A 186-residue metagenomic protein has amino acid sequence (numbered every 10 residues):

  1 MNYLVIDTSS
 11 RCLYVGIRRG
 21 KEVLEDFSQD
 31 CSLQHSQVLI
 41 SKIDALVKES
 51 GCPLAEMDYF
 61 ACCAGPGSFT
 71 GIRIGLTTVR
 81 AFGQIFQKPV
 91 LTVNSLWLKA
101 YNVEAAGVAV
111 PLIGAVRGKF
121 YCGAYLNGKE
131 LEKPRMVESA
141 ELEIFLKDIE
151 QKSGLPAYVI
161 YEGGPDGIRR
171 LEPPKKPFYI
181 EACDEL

Functional and structural regions predicted by a protein language model:
M1-A64: N-terminal beta-alpha supersecondary unit
Y14, T70, I168-R169: Glycine/Thr-rich phosphate-binding loops of Rossmann-like dinucleotide-binding domains
E22, P89-L186: Surface "functional belts" at beta-alpha junctions
V38, R73-I74, L171-E172: Generic recognition of short, well-ordered alpha-helical segments
V38-S41, T77, A81, L98: Short amphipathic alpha-helical face segments that pack within enzyme cores and frequently flank/anchor catalytic
L46-S50, I85, V103: Stable alpha-helical structural segments in soluble proteins, enriched in small hydrophobic residues
Y59-V90: DPxDG-like acidic metal-binding loop motif
